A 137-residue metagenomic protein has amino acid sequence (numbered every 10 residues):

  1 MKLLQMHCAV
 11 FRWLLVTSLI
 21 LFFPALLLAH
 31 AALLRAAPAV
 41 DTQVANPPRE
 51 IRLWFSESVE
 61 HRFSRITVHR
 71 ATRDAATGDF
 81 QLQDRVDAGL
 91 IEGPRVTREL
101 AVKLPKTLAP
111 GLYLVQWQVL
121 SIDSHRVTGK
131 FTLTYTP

Functional and structural regions predicted by a protein language model:
L3-L15: Bacterial N-terminal signal peptides that target proteins for export
V16-T17, L27-A29: Cleavable N-terminal signal peptides
I20-L21: Hydrophobic alpha-helical transmembrane segments of integral membrane proteins, especially lipid-exposed positions
A29-R35: N-terminal leader/targeting helix
L33, Q43-N46, E60-P137: Acidic, low-complexity Ser/Thr/Gly/Pro-rich repeat segments typical of extracellular/periplasmic and surface-exposed
E50-S56: Short edge beta-strand/loop segments characteristic of extracellular beta-sandwich folds
